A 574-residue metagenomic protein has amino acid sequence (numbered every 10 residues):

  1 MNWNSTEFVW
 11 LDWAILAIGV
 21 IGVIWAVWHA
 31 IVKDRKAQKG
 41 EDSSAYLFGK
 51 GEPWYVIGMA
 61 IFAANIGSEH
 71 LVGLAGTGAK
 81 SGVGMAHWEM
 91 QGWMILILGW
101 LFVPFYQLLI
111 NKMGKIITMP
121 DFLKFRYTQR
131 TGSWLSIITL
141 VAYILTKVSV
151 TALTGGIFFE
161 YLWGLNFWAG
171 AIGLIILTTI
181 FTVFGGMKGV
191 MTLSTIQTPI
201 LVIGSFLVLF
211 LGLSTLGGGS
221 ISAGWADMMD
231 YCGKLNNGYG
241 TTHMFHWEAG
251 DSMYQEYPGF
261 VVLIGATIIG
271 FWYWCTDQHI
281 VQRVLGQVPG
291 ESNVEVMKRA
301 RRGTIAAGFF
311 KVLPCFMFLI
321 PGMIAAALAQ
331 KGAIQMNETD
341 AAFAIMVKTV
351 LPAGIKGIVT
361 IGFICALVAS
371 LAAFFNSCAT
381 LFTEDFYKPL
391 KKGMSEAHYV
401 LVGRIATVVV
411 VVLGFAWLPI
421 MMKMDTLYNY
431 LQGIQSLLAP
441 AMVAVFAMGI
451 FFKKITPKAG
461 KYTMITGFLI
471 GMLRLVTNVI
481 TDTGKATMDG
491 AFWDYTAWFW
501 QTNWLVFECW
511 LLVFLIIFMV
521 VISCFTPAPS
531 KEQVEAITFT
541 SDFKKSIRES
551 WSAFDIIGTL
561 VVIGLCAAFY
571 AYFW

Functional and structural regions predicted by a protein language model:
M1-W574: Membrane-embedded helix-loop-helix hairpins and adjacent transmembrane boundary segments in multi-pass transporters
